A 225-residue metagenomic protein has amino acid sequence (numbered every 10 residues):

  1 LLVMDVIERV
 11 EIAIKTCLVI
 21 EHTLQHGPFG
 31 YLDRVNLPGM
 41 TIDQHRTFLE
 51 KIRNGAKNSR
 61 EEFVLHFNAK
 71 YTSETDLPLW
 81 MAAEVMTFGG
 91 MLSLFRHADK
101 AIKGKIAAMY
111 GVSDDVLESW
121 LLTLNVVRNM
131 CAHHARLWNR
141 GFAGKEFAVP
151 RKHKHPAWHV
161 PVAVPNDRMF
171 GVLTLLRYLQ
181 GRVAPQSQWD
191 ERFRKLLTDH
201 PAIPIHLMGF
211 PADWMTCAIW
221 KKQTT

Functional and structural regions predicted by a protein language model:
L1-T225: Long, contiguous internal "core" modules enriched in hydrophobic/ aromatic residues
